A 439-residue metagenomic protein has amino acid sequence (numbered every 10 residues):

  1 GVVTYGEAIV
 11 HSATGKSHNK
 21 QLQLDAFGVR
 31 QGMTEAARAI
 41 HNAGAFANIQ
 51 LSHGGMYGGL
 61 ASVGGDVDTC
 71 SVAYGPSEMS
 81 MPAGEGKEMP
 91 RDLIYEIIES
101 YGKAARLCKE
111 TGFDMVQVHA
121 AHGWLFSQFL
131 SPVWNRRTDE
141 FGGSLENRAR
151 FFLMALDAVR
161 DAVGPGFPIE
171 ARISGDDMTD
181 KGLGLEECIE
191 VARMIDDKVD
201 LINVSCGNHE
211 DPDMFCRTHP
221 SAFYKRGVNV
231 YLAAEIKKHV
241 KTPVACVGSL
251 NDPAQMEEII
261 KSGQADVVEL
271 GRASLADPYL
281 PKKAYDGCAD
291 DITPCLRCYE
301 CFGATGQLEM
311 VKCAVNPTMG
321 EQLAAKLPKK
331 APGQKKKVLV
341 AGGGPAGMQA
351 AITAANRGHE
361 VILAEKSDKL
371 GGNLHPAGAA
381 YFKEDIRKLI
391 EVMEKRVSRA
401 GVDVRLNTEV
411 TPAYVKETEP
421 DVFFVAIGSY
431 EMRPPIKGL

Functional and structural regions predicted by a protein language model:
G1-A341, P345, Q349-V361, K369 (+2 more regions): Flavin-dependent oxidoreductase catalytic cores
A245, I362, D403-N407: General small-molecule cofactor/ligand-binding pocket signal
Y299-E300, T305, A400-L439: FAD-binding core/adjacent interface of flavoenzyme oxidoreductases
G372-P420: N-terminal Rossmann-like dinucleotide/flavin-binding domain of flavoprotein oxidoreductases that bind FAD/FMN
